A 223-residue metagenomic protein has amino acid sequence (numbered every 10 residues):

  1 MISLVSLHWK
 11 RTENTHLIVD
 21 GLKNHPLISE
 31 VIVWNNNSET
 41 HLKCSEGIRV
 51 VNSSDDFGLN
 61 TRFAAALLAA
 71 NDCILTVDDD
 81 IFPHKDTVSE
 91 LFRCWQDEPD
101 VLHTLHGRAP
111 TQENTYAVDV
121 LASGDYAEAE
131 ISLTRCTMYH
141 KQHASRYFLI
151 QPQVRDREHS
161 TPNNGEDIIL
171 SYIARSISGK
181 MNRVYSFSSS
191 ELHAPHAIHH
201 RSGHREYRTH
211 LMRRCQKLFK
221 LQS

Functional and structural regions predicted by a protein language model:
S3, L7, E13-I18, I150-S223: C-terminal catalytic/acceptor-binding lobe
I18-E30: Short, acidic, metal-binding catalytic loop of nucleotide-sugar glycosyltransferases
N35-K43: A conserved acidic beta->alpha catalytic loop
C44-S54, V118-S123: Active-site regions of enzymes building and remodeling cell-envelope glycoconjugates
S53-T61, N163-N164: A short, glycine-/small-residue-rich helix N-cap motif at loop->alpha-helix starts within glycosyltransferase
F63-C73: Active-site nucleotide-sugar/metal-binding loop of Leloir-type enzymes
A66, F82-D156: Conserved catalytic core of nucleotide-sugar-dependent glycosyltransferases
N71-F82: Short beta-strand-to-loop acidic/aromatic patch adjacent to the donor-nucleotide binding site
